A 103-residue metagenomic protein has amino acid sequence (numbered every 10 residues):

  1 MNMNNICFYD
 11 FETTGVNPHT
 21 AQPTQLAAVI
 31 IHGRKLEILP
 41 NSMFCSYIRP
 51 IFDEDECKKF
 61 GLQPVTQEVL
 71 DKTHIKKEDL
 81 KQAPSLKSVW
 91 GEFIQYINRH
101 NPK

Functional and structural regions predicted by a protein language model:
N2-C7, E12-K103: Conserved non-catalytic scaffold segment of RNase H-like nuclease domains
